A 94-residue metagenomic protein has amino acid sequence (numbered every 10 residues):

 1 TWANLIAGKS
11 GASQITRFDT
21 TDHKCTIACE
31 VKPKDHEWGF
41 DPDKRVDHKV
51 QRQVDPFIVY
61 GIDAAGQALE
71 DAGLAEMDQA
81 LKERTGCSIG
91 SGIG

Functional and structural regions predicted by a protein language model:
T1-G94: Conserved "HGTGT" condensation-loop signature of ketosynthase/thiolase-family condensing enzymes that catalyze
